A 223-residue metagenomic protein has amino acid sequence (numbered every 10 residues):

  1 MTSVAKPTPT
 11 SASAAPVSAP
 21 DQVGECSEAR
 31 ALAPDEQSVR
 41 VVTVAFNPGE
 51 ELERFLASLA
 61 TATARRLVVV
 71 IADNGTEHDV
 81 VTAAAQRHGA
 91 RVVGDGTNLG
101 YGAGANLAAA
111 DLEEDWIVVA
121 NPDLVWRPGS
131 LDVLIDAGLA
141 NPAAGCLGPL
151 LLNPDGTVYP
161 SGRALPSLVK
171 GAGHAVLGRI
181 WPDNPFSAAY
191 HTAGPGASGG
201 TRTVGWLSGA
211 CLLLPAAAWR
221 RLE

Functional and structural regions predicted by a protein language model:
E53, E77-Q86: Acidic helix N-cap motif at the loop->helix transition within catalytic regions of sugar-transfer enzymes
A57-R66: Short, acidic, metal-binding catalytic loop of nucleotide-sugar glycosyltransferases
R66-G75, V93-D95: Short beta-strand/loop segment that forms part of the nucleotide-sugar
G94-L112: Glycine-rich, basic loop-to-helix element that forms the pyrophosphate-binding segment of sugar-nucleotide handling
I117: Short aromatic/hydrophobic "clamp" motif used to bind/position activated sugar donors
R127-S161: Conserved donor NDP-sugar-binding/catalytic core segment of glycosyltransferases
P166-V204: Short, flexible, basic/aromatic active-site loop/helix in glycosyltransferases
A193-E223: Aromatic-glycine-rich donor-binding/catalytic loop that engages nucleotide-sugar donors across glycosyltransferases
